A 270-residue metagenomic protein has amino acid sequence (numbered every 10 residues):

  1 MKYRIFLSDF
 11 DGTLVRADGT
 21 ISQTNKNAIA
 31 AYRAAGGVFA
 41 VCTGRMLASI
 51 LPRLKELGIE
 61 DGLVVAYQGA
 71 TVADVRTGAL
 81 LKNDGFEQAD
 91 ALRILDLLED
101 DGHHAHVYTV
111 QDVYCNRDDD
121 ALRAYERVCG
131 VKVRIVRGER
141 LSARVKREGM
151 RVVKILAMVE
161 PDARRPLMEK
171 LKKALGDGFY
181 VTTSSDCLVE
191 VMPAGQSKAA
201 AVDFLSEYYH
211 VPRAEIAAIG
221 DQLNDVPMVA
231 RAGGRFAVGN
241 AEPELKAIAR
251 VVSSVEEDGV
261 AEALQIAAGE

Functional and structural regions predicted by a protein language model:
M1-I5, S22, E190-E270: Mg2+-dependent phosphoryl-transfer enzymes with acidic/Ser/Thr/Gly-rich catalytic loops
K2-D18, I94, V229: Asp-based phosphoryl-transfer active-site loop
G19-G36, N83-A91, G138-E139, G195-E207 (+2 more regions): Short, acidic loop-to-helix structural element flanking the phosphoryl-transfer center in phosphate-processing enzymes
Q23-Y125: Active-site phosphate-binding/coordination module
N25, I50-L54, L167, L171 (+2 more regions): Hydrophobic packing residues within well-ordered alpha-helices of enzyme cores
G36-A40, E60-G62, K154, A214-E215 (+2 more regions): Short active-site oxyanion
L57-E60, Y67-Q68, L175-D177, R231-A232 (+1 more regions): Short, structured coil segments at secondary-structure junctions
L97, D101-H104, Y108-I219, L223 (+2 more regions): Conserved acidic, metal-coordinating active-site core of Asp-based, Mg2+-dependent phosphoryl-transfer enzymes
